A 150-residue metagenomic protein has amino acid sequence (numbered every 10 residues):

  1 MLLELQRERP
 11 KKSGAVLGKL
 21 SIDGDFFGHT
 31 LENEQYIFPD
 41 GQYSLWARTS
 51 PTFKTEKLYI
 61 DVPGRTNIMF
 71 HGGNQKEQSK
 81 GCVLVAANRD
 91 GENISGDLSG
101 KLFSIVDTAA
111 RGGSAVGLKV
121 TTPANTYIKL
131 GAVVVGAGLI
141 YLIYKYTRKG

Functional and structural regions predicted by a protein language model:
M1-G113: Cell wall/extracellular polymer interaction/catalysis modules
H29, D107, V120-T121, N125 (+1 more regions): Intrinsically disordered/low-complexity terminal segments and short unstructured peptides
E34, K101, I105, T121 (+2 more regions): Low-complexity, intrinsically disordered/propeptide-like segments
G112-A124, G136-L139: Divalent-metal-activated hydrolytic enzyme cores
N125-G150: Single-pass alpha-helical membrane anchors
